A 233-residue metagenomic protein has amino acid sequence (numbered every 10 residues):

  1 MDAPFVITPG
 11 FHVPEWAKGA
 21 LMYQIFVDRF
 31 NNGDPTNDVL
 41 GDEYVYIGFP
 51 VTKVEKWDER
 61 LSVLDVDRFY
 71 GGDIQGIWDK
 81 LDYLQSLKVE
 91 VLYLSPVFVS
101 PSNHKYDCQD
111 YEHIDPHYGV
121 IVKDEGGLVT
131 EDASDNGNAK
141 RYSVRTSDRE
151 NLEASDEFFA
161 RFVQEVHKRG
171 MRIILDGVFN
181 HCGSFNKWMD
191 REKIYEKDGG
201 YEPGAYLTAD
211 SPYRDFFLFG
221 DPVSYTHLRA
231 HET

Functional and structural regions predicted by a protein language model:
M1-R172, K187: N-terminal structural segment of carbohydrate-active enzymes
F98, F179-H181: Active-site-proximal loop/turn and secondary-structure-junction residues that shape catalytic pockets, frequently
H113-V122, R191-Y225: Acidic, His- and aromatic-enriched active-site or binding-groove loops in soluble protein domains that engage sugars
G183-K193: Substrate-binding cleft/loops of secretory-pathway carbohydrate-active enzymes
T226-T233: Conserved small/polar residues in nucleotide/adenosyl-binding loops
